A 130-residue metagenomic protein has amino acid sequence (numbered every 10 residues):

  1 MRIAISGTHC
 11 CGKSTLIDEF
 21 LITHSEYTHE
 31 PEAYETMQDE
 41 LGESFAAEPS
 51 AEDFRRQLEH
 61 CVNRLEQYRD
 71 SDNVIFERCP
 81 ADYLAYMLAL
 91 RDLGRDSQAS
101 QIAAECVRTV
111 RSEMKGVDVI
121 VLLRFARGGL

Functional and structural regions predicted by a protein language model:
M1-R2: Pre-Walker A (Motif I) flank of P-loop NTPase domains
I5: Hydrophobic anchor at the beta1->P-loop junction of P-loop NTPases
H9: The conserved Walker
K13: Conserved lysine of the Walker
D18-N63: Conserved substrate/cofactor phosphate-moiety recognition/catalytic segment in nucleotide-dependent phosphotransferases
R55-V74, E105-G116: Short amphipathic alpha-helices and their capping/turn segments at secondary-structure boundaries
V62-S97: A basic- and aromatic-enriched beta-loop-alpha substructure that forms the phosphate/nucleotide- and DNA/RNA-contacting
L90-L130: A glycine- and Lys/Arg-enriched "phosphate-lid" helix/loop adjacent to the NTP-binding pocket of small-molecule kinases
